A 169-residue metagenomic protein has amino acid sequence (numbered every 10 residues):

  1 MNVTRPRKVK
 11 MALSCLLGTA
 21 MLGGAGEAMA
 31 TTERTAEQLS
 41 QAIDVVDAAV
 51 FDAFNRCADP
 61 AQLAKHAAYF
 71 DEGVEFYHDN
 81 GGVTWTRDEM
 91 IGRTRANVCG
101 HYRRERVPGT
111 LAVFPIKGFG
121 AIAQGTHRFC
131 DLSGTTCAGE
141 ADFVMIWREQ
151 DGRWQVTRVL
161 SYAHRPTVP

Functional and structural regions predicted by a protein language model:
N2-C15: Bacterial N-terminal signal peptides that target proteins for export
A12-G24: Bacterial N-terminal signal peptides
G26-E72, V168: Short, low-complexity N-terminal intrinsically disordered segments enriched in polar/charged residues
Q41, P60-F119: A solvent-exposed, acidic/Ser-Thr-rich amphipathic alpha-helical stretch
E72-G73, Q124-C130, A163: Generic short beta-strand segments
V113-A121, W147-W154: A short, structured loop/turn motif at beta-sheet edges
K117-H127, A141: A short hydrophobic beta-strand element
E140-T167: Short beta-strand edge/turn micro-motifs at domain boundaries
